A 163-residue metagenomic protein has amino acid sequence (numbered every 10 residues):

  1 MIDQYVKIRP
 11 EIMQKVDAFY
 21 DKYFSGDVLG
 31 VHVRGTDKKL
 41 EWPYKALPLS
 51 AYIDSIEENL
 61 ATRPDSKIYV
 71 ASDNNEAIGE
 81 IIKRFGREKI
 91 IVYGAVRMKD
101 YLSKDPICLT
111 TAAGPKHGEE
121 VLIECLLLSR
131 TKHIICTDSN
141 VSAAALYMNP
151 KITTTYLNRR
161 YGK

Functional and structural regions predicted by a protein language model:
M1-R63: Secretory-pathway luminal glycosyltransferase catalytic domains
Y20-D21, E57-A61, I82-K83, L128 (+1 more regions): N-terminal cationic-hydrophobic initiation segments that often serve targeting/anchoring roles
H32-K38, L60-A113: Catalytic donor nucleotide-activated moiety binding site of glycosyltransferases and closely related
K45-A46, T111-P115: Short, flexible loop segments at the rims of nucleotide/cofactor-binding pockets, characterized by
A46-P48, F85, I152: Short secondary-structure boundary/capping segments
L49-S50, K116-E120: Nucleotide-sugar donor phosphate/pyrophosphate-binding loop at the beta->alpha transition of glycosyltransferases
E119-G162: A donor-sugar binding/catalytic signature common to diverse glycosyltransferases and related nucleotide-sugar
